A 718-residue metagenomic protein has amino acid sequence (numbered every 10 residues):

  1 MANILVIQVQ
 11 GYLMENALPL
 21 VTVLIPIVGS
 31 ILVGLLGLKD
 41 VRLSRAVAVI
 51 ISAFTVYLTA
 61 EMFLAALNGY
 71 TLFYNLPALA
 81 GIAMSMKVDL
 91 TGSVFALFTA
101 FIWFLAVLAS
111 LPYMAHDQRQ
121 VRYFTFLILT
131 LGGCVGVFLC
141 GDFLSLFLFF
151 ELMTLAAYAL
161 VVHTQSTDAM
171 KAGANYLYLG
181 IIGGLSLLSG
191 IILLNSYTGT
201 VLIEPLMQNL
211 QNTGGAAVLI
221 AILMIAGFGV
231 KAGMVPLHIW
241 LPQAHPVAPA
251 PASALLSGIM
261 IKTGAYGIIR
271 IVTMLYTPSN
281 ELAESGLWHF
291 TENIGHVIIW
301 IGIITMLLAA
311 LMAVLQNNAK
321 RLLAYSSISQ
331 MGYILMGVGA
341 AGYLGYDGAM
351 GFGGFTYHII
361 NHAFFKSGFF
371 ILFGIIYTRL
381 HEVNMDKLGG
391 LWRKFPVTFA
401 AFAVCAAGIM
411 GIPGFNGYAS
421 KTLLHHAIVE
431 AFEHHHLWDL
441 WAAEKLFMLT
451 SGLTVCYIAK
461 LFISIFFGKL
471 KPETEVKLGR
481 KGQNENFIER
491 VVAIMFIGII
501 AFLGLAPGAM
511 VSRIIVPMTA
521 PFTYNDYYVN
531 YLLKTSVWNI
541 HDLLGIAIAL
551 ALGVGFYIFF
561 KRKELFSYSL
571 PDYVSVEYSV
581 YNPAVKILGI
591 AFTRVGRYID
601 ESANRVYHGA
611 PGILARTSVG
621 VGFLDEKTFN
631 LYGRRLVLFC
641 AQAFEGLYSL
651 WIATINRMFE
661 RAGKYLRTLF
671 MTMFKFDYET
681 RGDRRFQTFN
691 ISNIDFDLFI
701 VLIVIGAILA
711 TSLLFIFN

Functional and structural regions predicted by a protein language model:
A2-L20, I31-T125, T200-Q208, E281-E284 (+2 more regions): Transmembrane helix-loop-helix hairpins at membrane boundaries of multipass inner-membrane proteins
A2-V6, L72-A80, L202, L206-Q208 (+3 more regions): Membrane-interfacial helical/loop segments at transmembrane boundaries in membrane proteins
V9-L13, N209-Q211, S285-T291, G353 (+3 more regions): Membrane-interface segments at the starts/ends of alpha-helical transmembrane spans
G11-V21, S85-F98, G136-L148, F290-V297 (+4 more regions): Membrane-entry segments of alpha-helical transmembrane domains in multi-pass membrane proteins
P19-P26, S44-L58, G92-T99, Y123-T130 (+5 more regions): Hydrophobic alpha-helical transmembrane segments of polytopic
L105-A115, V121, L131-L146, A156-N484 (+1 more regions): Hydrophobic transmembrane alpha-helices and their helix-loop junctions in integral membrane proteins
L256, E475-L478, N484-A506, M510-G706: Membrane-interface and transmembrane segments of multi-pass membrane proteins
A710-N718: Juxtamembrane boundary at the C-terminal end of a transmembrane helix
